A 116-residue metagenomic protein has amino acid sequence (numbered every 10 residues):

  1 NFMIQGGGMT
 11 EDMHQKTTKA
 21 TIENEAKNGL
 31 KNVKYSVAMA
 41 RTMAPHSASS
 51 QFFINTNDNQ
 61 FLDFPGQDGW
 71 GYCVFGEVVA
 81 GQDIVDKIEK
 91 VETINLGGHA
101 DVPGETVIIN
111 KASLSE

Functional and structural regions predicted by a protein language model:
N1-E116: Cyclophilin-like peptidyl-prolyl cis-trans isomerases
